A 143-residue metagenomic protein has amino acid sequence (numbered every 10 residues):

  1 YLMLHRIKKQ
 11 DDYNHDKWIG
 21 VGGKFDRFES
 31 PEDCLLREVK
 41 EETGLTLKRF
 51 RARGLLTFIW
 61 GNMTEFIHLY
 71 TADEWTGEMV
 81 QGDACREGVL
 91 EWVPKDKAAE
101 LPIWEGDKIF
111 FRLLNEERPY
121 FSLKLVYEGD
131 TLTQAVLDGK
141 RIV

Functional and structural regions predicted by a protein language model:
Y1-I19, L47-R51: N-terminal strand-loop-strand
G22: A short acidic, glycine-rich active-site loop that binds or catalyzes chemistry on phosphate/adenosine moieties
F25-K48, F58-L114, V136-V143: Unchanged
G54: Catalytic phosphate/metal-binding cores of nucleic-acid and nucleotide-processing enzymes, i.e., regions that mediate
E116-V143: Charged phosphate-binding loop/patch that engages nucleotide di/tri-phosphates or the phosphate backbone of nucleic
